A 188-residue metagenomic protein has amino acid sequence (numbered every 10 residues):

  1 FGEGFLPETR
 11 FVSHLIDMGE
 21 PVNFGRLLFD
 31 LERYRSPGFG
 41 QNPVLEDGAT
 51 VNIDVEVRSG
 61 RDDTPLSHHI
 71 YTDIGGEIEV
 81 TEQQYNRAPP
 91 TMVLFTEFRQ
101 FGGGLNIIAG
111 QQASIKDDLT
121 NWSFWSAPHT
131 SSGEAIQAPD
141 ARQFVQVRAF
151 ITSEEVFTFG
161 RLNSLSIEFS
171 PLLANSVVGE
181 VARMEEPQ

Functional and structural regions predicted by a protein language model:
F1-Q188: Beta-strand-rich ligand- or partner-binding modules with a strong bias toward extracellular/periplasmic carbohydrate
